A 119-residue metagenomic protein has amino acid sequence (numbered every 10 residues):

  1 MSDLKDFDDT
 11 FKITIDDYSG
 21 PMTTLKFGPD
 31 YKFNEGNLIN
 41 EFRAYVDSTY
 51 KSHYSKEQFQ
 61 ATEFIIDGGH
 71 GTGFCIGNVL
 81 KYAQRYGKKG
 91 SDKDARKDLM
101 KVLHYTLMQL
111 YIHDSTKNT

Functional and structural regions predicted by a protein language model:
M1-T119: Intrinsically disordered, low-complexity regulatory regions that flank transcription factor DNA-binding cores
